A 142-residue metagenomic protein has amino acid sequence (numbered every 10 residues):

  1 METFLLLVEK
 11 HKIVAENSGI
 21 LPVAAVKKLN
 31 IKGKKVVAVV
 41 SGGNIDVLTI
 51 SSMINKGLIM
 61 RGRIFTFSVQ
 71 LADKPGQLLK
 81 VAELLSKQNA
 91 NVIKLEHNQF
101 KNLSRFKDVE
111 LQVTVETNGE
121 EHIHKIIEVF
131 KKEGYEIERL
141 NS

Functional and structural regions predicted by a protein language model:
M1-K34: Active-site-adjacent helical/loop segments in soluble small-molecule enzymes
T3, N17-S18, A25, V40-G43 (+3 more regions): Fold-independent oxyanion-binding glycine-rich loops and adjacent beta-strand/coil segments at enzyme active sites
L5-K10, K34-V40, L79-L84, F106-D108: A generic short-segment signal for beta-strand/edge and adjacent turn/coil regions
L6, I13-V14, I20, N44 (+3 more regions): Residue-level preference for alpha-helix termini and adjacent loops
E9, I13, V40-S41, L58 (+1 more regions): A short glycine-/small-residue-rich loop at the edge of a beta-strand within enzyme catalytic domains
K27-N55: Catalytic phosphate/nucleotide-handling subdomain of diverse soluble enzymes
V47-S142: A conserved regulatory-domain signal marking ACT and ACT-like small-molecule sensing domains and adjacent regulatory
